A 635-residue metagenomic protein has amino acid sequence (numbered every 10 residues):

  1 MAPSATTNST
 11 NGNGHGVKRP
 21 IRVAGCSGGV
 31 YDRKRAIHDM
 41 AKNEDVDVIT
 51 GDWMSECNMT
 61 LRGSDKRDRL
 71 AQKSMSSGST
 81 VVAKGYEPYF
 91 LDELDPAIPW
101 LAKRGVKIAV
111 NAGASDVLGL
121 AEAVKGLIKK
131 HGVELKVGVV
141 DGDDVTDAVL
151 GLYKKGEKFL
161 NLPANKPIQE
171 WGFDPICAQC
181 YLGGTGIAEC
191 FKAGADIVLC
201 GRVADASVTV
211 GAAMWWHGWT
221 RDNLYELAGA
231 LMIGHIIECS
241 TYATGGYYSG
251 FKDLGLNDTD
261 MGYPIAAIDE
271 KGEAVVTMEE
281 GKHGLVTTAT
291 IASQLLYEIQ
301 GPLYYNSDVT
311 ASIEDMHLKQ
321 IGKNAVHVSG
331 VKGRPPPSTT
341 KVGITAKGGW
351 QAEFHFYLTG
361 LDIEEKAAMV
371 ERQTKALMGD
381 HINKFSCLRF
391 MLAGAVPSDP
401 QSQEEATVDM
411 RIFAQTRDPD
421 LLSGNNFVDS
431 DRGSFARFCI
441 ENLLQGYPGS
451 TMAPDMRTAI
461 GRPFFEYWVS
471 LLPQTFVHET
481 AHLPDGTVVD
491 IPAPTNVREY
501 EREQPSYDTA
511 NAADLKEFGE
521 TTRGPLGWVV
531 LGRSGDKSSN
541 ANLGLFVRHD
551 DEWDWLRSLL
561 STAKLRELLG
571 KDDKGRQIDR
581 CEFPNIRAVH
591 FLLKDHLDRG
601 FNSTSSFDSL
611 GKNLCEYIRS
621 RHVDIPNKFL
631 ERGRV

Functional and structural regions predicted by a protein language model:
P3-H38: N-terminal amphipathic/basic leader segments beginning at the initiator methionine
N8, S329-R523, L531, K537 (+5 more regions): C-terminal non-catalytic interaction/assembly regions of soluble proteins
H15-P20, W53-K84, A102-R104, V145-D174: Gly-rich Lys/Arg/Thr-decorated short loops/hinges at beta-loop-alpha junctions or inter-strand turns that position
G85, K129-D147, V210-F251, S558 (+2 more regions): Catalytic or ion-translocation cores adjacent to nucleophile or general acid/base/metal-coordination motifs in diverse
V106, I128-R202, A206: Active-site cavity-forming subdomains of large catalytic enzyme subunits
N111-S115, G194-M214, V530-D551: Conserved phosphate/anionic-ligand binding catalytic regions in large, soluble enzymes, centered on
L227-R334, Q351: A conserved active-site cap/scaffold subdomain adjacent to cofactor or substrate pockets
R576-V635: Helix-rich interaction surfaces within compact, conserved domain-sized segments that mediate assembly or partner
